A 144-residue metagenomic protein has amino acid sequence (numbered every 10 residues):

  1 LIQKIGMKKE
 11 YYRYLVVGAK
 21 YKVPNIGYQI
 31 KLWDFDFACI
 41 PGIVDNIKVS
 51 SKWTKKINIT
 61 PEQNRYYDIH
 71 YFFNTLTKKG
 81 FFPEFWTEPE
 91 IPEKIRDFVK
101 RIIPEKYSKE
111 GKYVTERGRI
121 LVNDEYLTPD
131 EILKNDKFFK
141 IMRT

Functional and structural regions predicted by a protein language model:
L1-F35: Conserved protein kinase catalytic/activation segment
Y21-I26, W33-F35, I40-I43, V49-K52 (+1 more regions): Helical subdomain adjoining the active site within ATP-dependent kinase catalytic cores
